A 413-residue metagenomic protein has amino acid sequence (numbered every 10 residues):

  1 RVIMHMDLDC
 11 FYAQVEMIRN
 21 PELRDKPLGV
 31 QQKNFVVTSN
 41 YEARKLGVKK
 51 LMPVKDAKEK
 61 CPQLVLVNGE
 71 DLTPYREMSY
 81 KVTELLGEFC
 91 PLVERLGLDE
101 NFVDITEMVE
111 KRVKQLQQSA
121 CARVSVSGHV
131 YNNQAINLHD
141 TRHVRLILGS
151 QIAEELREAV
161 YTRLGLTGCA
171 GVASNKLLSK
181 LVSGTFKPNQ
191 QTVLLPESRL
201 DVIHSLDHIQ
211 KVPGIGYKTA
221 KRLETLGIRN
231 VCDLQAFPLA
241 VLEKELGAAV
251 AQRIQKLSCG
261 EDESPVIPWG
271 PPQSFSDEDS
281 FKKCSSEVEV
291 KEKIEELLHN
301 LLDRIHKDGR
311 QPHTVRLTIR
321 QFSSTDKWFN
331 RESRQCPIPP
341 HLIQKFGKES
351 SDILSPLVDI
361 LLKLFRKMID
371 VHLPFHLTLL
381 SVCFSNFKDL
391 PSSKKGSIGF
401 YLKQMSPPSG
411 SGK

Functional and structural regions predicted by a protein language model:
R1-K413: Basic, low-complexity intrinsically disordered segments
